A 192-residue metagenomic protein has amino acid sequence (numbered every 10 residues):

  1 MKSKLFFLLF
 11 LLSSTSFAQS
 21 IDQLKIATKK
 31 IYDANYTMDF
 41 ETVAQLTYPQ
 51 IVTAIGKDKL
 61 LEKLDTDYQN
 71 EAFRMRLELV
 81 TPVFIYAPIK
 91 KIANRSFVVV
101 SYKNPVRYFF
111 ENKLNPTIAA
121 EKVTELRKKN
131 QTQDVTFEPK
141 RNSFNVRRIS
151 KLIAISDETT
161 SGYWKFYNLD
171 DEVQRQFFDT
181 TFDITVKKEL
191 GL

Functional and structural regions predicted by a protein language model:
K4-A18: Sec-dependent N-terminal signal peptides
F7, Y32, P49: Generic anion/oxyanion-binding catalytic loop in active/binding sites
S16-D33, T37: Short, low-complexity N-terminal intrinsically disordered segments enriched in polar/charged residues
K25-I26, E41-F97, Y102, Y108-F110: Short solvent-exposed beta->alpha transition segments
D33-T37, D65, Q69, F73 (+2 more regions): Generic surface-pattern signal
P88-L192: Exposed beta-sheet edge and beta->alpha loop/turn motif
